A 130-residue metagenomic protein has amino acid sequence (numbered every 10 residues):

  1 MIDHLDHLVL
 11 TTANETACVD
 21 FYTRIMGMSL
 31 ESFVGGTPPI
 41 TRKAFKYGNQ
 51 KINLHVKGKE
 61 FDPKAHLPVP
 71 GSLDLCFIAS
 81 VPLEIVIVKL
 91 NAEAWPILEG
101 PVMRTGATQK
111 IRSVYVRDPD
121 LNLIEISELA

Functional and structural regions predicted by a protein language model:
M1-V19, L73-L75, A130: N-terminal beta-strand motif that seeds the catalytic metal site of vicinal oxygen chelate
D6, P39-T41, L73, R112: Residue-level marker for the onset of beta-strands and adjacent loop->beta junctions in well-ordered domains
T11-K57: Core segments of cupin and vicinal oxygen chelate
T12-T16, P70, L75-D120: Vicinal oxygen chelate
S29-G36, V102-T105, L129: Conserved catalytic-core motifs of GNAT/GCN5-like acyltransferases
F45-N49, V116-P119, L129: Active-site beta-strand termini and strand-to-loop segments that position acidic
E60-A65: Short, charge-rich, low-complexity interaction segments located in flexible loops at or near secondary-structure
